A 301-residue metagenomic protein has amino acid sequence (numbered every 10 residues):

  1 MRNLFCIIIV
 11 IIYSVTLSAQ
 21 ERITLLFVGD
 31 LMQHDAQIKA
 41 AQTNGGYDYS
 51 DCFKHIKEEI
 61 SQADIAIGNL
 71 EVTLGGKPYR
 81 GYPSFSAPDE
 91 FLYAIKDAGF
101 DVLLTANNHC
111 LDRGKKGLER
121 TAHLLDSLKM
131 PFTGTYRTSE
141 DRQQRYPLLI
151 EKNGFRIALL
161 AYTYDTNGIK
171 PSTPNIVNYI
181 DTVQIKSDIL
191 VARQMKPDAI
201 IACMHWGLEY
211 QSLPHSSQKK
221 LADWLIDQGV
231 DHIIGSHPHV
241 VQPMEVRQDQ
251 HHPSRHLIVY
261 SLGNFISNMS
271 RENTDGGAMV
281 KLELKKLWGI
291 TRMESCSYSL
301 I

Functional and structural regions predicted by a protein language model:
M1-Q20: Bacterial Sec-dependent N-terminal signal peptides
A19-I301: Acidic, metal/ion-coordinating pockets
